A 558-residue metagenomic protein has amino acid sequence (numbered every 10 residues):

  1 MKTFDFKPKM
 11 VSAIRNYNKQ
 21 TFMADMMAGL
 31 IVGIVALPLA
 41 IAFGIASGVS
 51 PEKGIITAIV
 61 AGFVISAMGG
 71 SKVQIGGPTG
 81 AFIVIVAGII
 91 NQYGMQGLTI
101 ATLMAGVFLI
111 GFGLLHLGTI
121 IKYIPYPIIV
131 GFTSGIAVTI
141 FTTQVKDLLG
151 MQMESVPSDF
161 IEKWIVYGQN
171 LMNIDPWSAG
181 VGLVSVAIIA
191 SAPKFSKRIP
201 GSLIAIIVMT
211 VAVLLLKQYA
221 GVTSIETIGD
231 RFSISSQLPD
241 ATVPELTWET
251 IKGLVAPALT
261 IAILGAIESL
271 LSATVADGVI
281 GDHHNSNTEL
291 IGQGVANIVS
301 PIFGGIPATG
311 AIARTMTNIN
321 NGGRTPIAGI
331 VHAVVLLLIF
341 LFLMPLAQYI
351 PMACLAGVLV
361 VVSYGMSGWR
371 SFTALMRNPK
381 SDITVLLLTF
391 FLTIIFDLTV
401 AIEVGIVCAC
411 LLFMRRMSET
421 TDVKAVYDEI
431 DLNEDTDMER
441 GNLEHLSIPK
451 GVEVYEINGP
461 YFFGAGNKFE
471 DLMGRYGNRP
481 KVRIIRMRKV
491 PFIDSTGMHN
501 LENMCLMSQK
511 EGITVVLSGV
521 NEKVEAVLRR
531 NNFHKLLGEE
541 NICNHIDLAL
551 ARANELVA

Functional and structural regions predicted by a protein language model:
M1-Y427, D431-L432: Transmembrane helical cores of multi-pass ion-transport proteins
A28, V186, A190, N467 (+3 more regions): Short, contiguous clusters of charged residues that form electrostatic/catalytic patches at enzyme active sites, used
G76, G131, L517-S518, C543: Active-site-adjacent beta-strand anchor residues
V86, Y167, F469-M473, A549 (+1 more regions): Generic hydrophobic alpha-helical segments
V334, V524-E525, N544: Short secondary-structure capping/turn micro-motifs that flank functional sites
G365-L536, N554-V557: The feature marks cytosolic C-terminal regulatory regions of anion transporters and related permeases
L536-R552: Short acidic-hydrophobic, aromatic-tinged amphipathic segments that line or gate anion-handling sites
